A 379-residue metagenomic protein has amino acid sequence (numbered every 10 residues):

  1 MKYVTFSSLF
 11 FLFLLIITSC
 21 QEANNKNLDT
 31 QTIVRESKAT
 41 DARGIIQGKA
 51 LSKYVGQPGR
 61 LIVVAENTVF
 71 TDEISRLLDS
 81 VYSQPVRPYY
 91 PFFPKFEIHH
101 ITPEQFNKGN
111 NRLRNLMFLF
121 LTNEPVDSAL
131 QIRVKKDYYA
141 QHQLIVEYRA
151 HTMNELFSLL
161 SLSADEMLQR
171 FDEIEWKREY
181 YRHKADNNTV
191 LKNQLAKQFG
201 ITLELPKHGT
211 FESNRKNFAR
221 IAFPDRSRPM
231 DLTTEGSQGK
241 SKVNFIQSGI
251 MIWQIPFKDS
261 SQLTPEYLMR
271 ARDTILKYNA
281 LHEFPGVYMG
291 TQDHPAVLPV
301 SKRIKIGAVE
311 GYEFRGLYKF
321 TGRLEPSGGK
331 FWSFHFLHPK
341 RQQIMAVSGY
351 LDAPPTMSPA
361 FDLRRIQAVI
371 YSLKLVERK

Functional and structural regions predicted by a protein language model:
M1-S8: Bacterial N-terminal signal peptides that target proteins for export
I16-S19: C-terminal motif of bacterial Sec signal peptides marking the signal peptidase cleavage site
Q21-E36: Bacterial Sec signal peptide processing site at the extreme N-terminus
T32-E73, P206-E283, L324: Secretory pathway targeting signatures of secreted, lumenal, and periplasmic proteins
D41, F157-R182, L203, G209 (+1 more regions): Surface-exposed amphipathic alpha-helical segments
A42-L168: Long, folded non-catalytic interaction modules
P94-A150, N154, L276-R341: Signature of long, low-cysteine stretches enriched in small and polar/charged residues
Q143-T152, S248-I255, Q342-D352: Short, well-ordered beta-strand elements
